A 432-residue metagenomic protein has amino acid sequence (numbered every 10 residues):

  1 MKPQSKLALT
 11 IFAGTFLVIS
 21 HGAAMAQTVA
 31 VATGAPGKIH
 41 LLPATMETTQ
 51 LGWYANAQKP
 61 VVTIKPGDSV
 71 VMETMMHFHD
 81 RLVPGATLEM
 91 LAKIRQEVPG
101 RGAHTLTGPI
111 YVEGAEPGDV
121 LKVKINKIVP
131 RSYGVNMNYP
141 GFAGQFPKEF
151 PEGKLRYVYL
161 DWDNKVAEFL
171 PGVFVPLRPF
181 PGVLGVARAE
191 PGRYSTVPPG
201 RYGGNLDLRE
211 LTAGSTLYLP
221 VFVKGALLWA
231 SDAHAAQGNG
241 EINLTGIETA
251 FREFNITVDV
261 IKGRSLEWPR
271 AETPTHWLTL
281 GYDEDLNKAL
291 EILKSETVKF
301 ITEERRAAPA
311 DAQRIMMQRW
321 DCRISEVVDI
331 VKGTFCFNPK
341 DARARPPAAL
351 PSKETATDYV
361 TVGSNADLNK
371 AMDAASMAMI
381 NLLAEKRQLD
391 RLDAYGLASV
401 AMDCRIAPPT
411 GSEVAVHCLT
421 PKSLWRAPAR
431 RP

Functional and structural regions predicted by a protein language model:
M1-I11: Bacterial N-terminal signal peptides that target proteins for export
T10-S20: Bacterial N-terminal signal peptides
A32-V98: N-terminal, Lys/Arg-enriched amphipathic/low-complexity engagement segments that precede the first folded domain
T45-A55, P99-T107, Y194-Y202, M379: Short, structured beta-strand/loop micro-motifs enriched in basic residues and often containing a Trp
M75-E89, I128-N138, G225-A235, S325-V328 (+1 more regions): Short, Lys/Arg- and Gly-enriched loop/turn segments at beta-strand edges
K127-A213: Intrinsically disordered, low-complexity linker/loop segments enriched in Gly/Pro and charged/polar residues
P181-N205, R209-L211, S215-N287, P347-A366 (+1 more regions): Conserved mixed alpha/beta catalytic, RNA-binding, or beta-rich assembly cores of soluble enzyme, regulatory
